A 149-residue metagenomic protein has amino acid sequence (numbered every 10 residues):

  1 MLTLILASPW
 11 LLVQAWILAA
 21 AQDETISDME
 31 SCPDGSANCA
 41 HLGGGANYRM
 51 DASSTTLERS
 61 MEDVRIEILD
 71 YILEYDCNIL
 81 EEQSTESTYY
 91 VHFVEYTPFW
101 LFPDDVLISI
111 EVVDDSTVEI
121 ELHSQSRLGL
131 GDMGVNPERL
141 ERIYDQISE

Functional and structural regions predicted by a protein language model:
M1-L6: N-terminal Sec-pathway targeting helices
S8-E149: Ser/Thr-rich, low-complexity intrinsically disordered terminal regions
